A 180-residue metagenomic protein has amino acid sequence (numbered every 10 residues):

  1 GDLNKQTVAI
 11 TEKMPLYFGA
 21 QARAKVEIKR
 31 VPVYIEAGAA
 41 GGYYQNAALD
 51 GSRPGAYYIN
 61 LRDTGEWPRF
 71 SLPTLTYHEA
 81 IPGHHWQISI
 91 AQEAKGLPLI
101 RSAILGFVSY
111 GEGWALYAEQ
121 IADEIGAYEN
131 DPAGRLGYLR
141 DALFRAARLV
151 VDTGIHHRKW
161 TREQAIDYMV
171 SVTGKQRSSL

Functional and structural regions predicted by a protein language model:
G1-L180: Long, His/Glu/Asp-enriched segments that create or flank divalent metal/ion-associated functional microenvironments
